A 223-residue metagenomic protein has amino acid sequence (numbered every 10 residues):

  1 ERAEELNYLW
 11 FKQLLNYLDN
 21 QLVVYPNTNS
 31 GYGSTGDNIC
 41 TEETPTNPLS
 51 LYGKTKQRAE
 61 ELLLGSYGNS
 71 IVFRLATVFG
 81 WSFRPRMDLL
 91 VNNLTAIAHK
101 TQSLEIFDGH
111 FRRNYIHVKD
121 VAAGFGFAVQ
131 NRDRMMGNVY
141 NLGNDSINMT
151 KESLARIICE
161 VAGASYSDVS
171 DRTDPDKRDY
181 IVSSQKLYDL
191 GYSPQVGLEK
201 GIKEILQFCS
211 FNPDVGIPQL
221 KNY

Functional and structural regions predicted by a protein language model:
E1-L6, L14: NAD(P)H-binding glycine-rich loop region in Rossmannoid oxidoreductase-like domains and their noncatalytic homologs
E4, Y8, N38, T44 (+4 more regions): Short-chain dehydrogenase/reductase
W10-Q13, L22, G53-A59, H117-D120: Conserved cofactor-binding/catalytic machinery of classical short-chain dehydrogenase/reductase
K12-L51: Conserved Rossmann-fold NAD(P)-dependent oxidoreductase catalytic core, especially the SDR/UDP-sugar
G31, V78-G80, V121, I147: Conserved sequence/active-site signature of Rossmann-fold short-chain dehydrogenase/reductase
S34, N47-I71, A76, H99-K100: Active-site Tyr-X1-5-Lys
A98-Q102, I106-Y223: C-terminal substrate-binding subdomain of Rossmann-fold SDR/epimerase-dehydratase oxidoreductases
